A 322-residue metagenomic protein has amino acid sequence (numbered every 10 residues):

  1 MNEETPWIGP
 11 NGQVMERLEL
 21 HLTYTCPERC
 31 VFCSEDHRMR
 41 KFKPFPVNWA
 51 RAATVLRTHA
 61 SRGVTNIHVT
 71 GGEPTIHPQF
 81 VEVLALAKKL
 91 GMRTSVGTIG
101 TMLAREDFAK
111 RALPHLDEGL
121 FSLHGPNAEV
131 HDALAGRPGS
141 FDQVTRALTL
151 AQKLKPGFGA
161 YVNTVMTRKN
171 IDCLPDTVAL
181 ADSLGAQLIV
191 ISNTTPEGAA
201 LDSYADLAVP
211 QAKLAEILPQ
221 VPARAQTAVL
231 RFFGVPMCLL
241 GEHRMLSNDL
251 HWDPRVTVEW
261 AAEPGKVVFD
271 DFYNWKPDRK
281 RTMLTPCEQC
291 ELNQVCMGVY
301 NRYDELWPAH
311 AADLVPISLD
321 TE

Functional and structural regions predicted by a protein language model:
M1-E19, S61, V258-P277: N-terminal [4Fe-4S]-dependent radical SAM core
N11-W49: Canonical Radical SAM [4Fe-4S] cluster-binding loop centered on the CxxxCxxC motif and its immediate flanking residues
L20, Y24-P27, F232, R281-L284: Processing junctions and N-termini across compartments
T25-D36, L284-N301: Local cysteine-cluster metal-coordination motifs and their immediate loop/turn environment, predominantly Fe-S cluster
F42, E118, S122, R137-T145 (+4 more regions): Radical SAM enzyme [4Fe-4S]-AdoMet core and its adjacent flexible, acidic and glycine-rich loops/tails across
W49-T58, N301-E322: Short microdomains enriched in Cys/His and/or Lys/Arg
W49-V69, H77-S192: Radical SAM/AdoMet-radical enzyme domain recognition
V267-M283, E288, Y303-A309: Cys/His-clustered metal-coordination modules, chiefly Zn-binding fingers
